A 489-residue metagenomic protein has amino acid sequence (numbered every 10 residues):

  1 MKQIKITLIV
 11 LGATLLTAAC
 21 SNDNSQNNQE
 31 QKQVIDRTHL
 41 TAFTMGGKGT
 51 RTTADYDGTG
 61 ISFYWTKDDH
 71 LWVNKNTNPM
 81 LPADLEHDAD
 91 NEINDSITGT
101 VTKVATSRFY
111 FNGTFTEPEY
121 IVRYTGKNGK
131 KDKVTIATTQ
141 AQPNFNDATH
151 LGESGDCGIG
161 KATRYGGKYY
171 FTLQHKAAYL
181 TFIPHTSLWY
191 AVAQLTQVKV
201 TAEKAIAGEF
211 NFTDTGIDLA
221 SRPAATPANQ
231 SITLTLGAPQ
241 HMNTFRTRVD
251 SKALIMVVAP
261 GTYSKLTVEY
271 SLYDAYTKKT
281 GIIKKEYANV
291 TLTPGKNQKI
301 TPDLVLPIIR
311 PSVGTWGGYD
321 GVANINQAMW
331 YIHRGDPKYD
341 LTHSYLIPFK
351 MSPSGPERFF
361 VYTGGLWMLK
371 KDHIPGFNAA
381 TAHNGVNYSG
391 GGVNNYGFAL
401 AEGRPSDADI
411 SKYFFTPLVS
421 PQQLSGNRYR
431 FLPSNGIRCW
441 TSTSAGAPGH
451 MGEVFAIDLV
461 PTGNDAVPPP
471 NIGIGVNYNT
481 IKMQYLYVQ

Functional and structural regions predicted by a protein language model:
K2-A380, G385-S389, Q489: Sec-type signal peptide cleavage vicinity
T381-Q489: C-terminal, surface-exposed recognition/capping segments
